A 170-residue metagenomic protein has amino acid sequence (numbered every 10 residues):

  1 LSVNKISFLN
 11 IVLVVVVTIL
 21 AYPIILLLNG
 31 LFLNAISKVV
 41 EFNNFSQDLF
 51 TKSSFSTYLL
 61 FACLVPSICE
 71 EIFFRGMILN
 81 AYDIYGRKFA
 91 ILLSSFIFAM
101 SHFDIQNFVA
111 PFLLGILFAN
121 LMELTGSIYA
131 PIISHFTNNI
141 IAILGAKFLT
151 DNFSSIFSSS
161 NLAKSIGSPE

Functional and structural regions predicted by a protein language model:
L1, V12-L28, S56, G76-Y82 (+5 more regions): Gram-positive cell-envelope targeting signals
S2-C69: Juxtamembrane helix-loop-helix connectors linking adjacent transmembrane helices in multi-pass membrane enzymes
I6, S37-K38, Y82-K88, G126: Juxtamembrane helix-boundary/capping and inter-helix hinge elements in multi-pass membrane proteins
I11, V15, I19, L59-L64 (+7 more regions): Residue-level signature of the transmembrane alpha-helical core of multi-pass small-molecule transporters
I25, N29, L33, C69-E70 (+8 more regions): Membrane-water interface at transmembrane helix exits
N44-F108: Function-critical hydrophobic alpha-helical transmembrane segments in multi-pass membrane proteins
M100, N107-P169: Functionally important transmembrane alpha-helices
